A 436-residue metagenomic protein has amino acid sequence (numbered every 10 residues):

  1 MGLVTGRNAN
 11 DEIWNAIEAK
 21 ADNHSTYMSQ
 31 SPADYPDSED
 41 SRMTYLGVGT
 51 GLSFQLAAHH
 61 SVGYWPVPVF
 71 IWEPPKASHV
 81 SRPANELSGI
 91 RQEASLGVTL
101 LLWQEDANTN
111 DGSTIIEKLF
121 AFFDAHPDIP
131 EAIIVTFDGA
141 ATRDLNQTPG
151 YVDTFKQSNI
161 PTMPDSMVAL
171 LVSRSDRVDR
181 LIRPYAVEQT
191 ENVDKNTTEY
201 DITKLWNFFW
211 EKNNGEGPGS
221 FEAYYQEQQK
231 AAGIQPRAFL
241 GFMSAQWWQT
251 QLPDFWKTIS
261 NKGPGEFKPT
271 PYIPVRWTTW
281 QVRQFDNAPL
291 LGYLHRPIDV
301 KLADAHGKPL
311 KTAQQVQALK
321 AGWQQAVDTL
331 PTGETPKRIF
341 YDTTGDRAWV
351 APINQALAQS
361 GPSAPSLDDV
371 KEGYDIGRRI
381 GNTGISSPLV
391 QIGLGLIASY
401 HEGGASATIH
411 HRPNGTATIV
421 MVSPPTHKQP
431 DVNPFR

Functional and structural regions predicted by a protein language model:
M1-Y400, S406-R436: Conserved "HGTGT" condensation-loop signature of ketosynthase/thiolase-family condensing enzymes that catalyze
